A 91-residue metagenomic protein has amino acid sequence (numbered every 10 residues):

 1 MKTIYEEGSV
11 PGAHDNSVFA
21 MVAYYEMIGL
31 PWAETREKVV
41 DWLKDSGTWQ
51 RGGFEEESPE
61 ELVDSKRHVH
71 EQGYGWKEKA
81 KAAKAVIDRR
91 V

Functional and structural regions predicted by a protein language model:
M1-V91: Modules that initiate DNA replication and primer synthesis
